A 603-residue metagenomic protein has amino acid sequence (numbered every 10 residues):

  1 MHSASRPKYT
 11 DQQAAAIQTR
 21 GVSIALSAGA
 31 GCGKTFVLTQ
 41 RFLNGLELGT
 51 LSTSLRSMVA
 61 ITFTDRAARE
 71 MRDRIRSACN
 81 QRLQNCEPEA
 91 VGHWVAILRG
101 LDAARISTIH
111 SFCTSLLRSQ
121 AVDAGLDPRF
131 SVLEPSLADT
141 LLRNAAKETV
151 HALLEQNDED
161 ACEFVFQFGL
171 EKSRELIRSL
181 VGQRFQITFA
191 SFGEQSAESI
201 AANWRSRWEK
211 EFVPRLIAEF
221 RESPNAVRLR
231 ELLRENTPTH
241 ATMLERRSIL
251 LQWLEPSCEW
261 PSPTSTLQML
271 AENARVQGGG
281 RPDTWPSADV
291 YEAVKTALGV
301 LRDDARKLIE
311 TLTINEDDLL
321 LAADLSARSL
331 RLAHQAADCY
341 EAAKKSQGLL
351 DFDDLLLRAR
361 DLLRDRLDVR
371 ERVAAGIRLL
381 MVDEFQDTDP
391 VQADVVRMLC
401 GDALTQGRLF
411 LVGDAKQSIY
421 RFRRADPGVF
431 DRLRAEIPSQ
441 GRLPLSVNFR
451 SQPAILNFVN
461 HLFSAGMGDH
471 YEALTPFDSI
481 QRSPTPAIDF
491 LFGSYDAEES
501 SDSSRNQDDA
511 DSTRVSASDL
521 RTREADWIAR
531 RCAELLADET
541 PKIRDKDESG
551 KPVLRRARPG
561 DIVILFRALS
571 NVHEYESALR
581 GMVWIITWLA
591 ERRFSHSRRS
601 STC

Functional and structural regions predicted by a protein language model:
M1-C32, F36-R41, L48-T50, S248 (+4 more regions): N-terminal accessory segments
M1-I61, D65-D73, E134-S136, N144 (+6 more regions): Conserved motor-region signature of P-loop NTPase helicases/translocases
K8, G21-S23, V59-R66, C79-P261 (+3 more regions): Conserved ATP-dependent motor core of P-loop NTPases, especially the RecA-like helicase ATPase domain
S57, E175-L350, S439, D526 (+2 more regions): Conserved ATP-driven helicase/translocase motor core recognized via long, highly charged RecA-like/P-loop NTPase domain
T62, R66, G100, R129 (+21 more regions): Generic amphipathic alpha-helical segments used as scaffolds and interaction surfaces in large, multi-domain proteins
R72-N80, R360: Conserved NTP-binding/hydrolysis module of P-loop NTPases
L101-S115, V165-T188, S329-Q335, L350-L363 (+3 more regions): Core structural elements
S107-C113, S329-R378, V391-Q392, W527-P552: Conserved helicase/translocase P-loop NTPase motor core
